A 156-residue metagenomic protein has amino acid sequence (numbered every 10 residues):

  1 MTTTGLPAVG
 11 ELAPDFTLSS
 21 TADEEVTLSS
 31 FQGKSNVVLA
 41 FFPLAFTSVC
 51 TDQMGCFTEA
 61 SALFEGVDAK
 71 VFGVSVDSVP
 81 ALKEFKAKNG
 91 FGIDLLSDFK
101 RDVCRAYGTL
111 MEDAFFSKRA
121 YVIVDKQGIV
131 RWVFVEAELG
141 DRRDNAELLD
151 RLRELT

Functional and structural regions predicted by a protein language model:
M1-T156: Chalcogenol-based redox active-site neighborhoods
